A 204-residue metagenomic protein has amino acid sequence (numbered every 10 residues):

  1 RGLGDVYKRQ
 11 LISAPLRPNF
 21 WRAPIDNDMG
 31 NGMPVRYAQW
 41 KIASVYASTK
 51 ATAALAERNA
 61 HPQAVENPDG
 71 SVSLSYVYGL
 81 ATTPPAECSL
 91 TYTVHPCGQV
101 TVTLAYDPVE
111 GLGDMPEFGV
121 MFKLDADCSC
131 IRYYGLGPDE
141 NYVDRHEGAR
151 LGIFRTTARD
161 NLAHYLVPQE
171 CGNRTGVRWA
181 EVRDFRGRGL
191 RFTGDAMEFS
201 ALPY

Functional and structural regions predicted by a protein language model:
R1-Y204: Beta-strand/loop-rich accessory regions of lumenal/periplasmic or secreted enzymes, predominantly carbohydrate-active
